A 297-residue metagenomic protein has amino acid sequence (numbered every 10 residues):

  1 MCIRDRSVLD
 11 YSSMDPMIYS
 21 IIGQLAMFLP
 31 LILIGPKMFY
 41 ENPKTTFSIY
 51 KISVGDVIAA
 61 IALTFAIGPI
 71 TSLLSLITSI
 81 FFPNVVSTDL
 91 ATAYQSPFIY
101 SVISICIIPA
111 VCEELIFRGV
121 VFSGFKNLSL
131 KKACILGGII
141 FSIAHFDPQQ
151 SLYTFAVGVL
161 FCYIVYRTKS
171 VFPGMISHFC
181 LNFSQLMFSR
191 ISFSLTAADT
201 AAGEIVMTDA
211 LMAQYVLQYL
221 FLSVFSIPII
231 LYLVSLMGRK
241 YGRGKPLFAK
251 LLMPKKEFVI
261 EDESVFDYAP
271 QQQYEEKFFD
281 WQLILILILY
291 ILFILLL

Functional and structural regions predicted by a protein language model:
M1-D5: Conserved small/polar residues in nucleotide/adenosyl-binding loops
Y11, D15-Y19, K44-C112: Juxtamembrane helix-loop-helix connectors linking adjacent transmembrane helices in multi-pass membrane enzymes
S12, P16-I61, I230-D267: Membrane-helix interface linkers and caps
F65-P69, T88-S151, A156: Function-critical hydrophobic alpha-helical transmembrane segments in multi-pass membrane proteins
Q95-C112, T208-P228: Hydrophobic alpha-helical transmembrane segments
Q150-Y215: Functionally important transmembrane alpha-helices
T196-V216, K250-F278: Short, membrane-exposed interhelical loops at transmembrane-helix boundaries
E276-L297: Final/C-terminal transmembrane alpha-helix of multipass membrane proteins
